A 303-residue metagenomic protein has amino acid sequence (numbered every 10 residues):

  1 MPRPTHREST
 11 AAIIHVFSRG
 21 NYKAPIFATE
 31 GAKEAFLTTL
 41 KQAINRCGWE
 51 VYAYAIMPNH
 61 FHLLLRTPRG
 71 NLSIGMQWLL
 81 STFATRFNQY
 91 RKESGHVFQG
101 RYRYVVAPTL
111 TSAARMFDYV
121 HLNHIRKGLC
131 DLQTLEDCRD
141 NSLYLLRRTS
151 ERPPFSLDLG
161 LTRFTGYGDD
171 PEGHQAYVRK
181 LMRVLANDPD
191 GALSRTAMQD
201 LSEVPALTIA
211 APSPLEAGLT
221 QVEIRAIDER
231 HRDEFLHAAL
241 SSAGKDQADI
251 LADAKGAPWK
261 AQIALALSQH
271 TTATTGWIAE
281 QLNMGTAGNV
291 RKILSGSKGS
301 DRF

Functional and structural regions predicted by a protein language model:
M1-M57, R66-F303: Short Pro-Cys-Gly-centered "Cys-loop" motif that presents a nucleophilic cysteine in a tight turn
H62-L64: N-terminal functional module of multi-domain proteins
